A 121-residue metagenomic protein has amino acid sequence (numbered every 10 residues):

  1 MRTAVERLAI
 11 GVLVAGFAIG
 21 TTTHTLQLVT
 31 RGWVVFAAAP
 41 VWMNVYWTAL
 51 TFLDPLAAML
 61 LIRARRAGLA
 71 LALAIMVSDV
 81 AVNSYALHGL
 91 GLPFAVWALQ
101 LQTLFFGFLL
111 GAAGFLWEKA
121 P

Functional and structural regions predicted by a protein language model:
M1-P121: Topology signature of small-to-medium multi-pass alpha-helical membrane proteins
